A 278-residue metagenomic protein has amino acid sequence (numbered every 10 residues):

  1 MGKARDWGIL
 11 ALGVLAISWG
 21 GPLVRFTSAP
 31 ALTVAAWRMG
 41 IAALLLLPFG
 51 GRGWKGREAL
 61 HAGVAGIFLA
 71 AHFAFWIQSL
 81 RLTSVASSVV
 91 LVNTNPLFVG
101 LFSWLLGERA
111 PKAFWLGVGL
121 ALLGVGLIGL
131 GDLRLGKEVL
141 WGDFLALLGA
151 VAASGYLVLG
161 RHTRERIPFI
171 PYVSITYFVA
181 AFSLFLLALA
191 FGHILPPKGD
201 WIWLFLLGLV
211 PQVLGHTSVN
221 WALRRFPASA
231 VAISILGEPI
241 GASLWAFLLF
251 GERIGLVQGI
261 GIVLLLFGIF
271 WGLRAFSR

Functional and structural regions predicted by a protein language model:
M1-A36, V64-I67, A71, F75 (+2 more regions): Glycine-/small-residue-enriched transmembrane alpha-helix faces in small-molecule transporters and effluxers
A16, G50-V92, L127, G208-F226: Specific transmembrane alpha-helical segments of multi-pass solute transporters/efflux pumps, especially DMT/EamA
F26-A71, P96-F102, V151-L159, S174-F191 (+3 more regions): Transmembrane alpha-helices of multi-pass small-molecule transport proteins
T27, V34, S79, L105-A110 (+6 more regions): Hydrophobic/aromatic residues within transmembrane alpha-helices of multi-pass small-molecule transporters
L46, L69, A113-D132, A150 (+3 more regions): Hydrophobic transmembrane alpha-helices of multi-pass small-molecule transport proteins
L47-G53, N95-G119, I240-G259: C-terminal transmembrane-helix exit sites in multi-pass transporters
E58-G66, A110-L122, G142-D143, I167-Y177: Cytoplasmic-side transmembrane-helix entry/capping segments in multi-pass membrane proteins
S88-T94, L159-A181, Q212-L248: Helix-helix packing/entry segments at the starts of transmembrane helices
